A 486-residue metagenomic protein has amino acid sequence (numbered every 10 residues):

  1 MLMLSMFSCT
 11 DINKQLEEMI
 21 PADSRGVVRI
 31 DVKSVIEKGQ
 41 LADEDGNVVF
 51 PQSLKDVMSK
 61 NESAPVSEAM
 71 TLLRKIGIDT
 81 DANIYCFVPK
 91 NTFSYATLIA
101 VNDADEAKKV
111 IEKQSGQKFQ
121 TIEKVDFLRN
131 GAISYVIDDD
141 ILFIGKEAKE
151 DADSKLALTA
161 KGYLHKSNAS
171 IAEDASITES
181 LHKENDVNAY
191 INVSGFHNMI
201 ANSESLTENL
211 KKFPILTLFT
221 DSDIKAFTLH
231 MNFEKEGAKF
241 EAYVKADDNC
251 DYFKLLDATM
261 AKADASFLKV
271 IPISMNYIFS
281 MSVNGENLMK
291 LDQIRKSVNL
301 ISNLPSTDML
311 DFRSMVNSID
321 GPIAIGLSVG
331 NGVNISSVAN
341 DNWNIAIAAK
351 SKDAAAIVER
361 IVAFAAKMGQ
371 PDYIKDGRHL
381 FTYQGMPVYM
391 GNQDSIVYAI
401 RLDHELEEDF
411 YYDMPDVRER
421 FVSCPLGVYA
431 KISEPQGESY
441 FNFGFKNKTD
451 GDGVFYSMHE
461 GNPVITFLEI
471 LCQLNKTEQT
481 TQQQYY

Functional and structural regions predicted by a protein language model:
S5-S8: C-terminal motif of bacterial Sec signal peptides marking the signal peptidase cleavage site
D11-I12, E147, S154-M281, V422-Y486: Leucine-rich, highly hydrophobic segment in Treponema pallidum outer-membrane-associated proteins
I12-S59: N-terminal mature-domain "stem" immediately C-terminal to a signal peptide or N-terminal signal-anchor/transmembrane
D23-V35, C86, N276-M281, I323: A short, Trp-centered hydrophobic/proline-enriched beta-strand micro-motif
V27-V28, M70-I177, G321-L426, F443 (+2 more regions): Single conserved position on a long alpha-helix in the C-terminal lobe of the eukaryotic protein kinase
V35-L41, H197-I200, N287-K290: Short, solvent-exposed loop/turn elements at domain surfaces
G39-A82, N102, K296-I323, A363-A366: Surface-exposed, low-hydrophobicity interaction/linker segments
D257-N342, K350-A356: Extended non-catalytic domains of envelope/secretory-pathway proteins
